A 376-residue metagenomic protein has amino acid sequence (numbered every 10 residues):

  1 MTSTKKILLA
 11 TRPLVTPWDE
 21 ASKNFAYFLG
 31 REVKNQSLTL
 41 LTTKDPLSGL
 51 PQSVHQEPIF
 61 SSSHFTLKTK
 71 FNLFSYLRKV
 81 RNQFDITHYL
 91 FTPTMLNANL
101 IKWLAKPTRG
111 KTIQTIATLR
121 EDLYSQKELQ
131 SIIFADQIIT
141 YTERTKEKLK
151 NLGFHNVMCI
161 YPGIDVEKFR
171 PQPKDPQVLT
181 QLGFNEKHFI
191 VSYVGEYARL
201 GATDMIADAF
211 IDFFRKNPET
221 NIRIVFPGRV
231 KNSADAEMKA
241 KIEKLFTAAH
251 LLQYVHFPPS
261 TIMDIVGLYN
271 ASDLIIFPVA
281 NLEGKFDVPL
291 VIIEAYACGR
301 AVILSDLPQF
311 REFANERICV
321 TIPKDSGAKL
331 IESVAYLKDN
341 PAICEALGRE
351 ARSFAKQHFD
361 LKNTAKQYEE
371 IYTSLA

Functional and structural regions predicted by a protein language model:
L8-A10, N185-G201, A207-F210, I224-V225: Conserved donor-binding/catalytic core segment of Leloir-type glycosyltransferases
T11-P17, N24-K68: N-terminal strand-loop element at the rim of the active site of nucleotide-sugar-dependent glycosyltransferases
R144, G163: Carbohydrate-associated surface elements
G228, K239-T261: Nucleotide-activated donor-binding/catalytic signature segment of Leloir-type glycosyltransferases, i.e., the conserved
F277-I293, L307-E312: Nucleotide-sugar-dependent
I292, A297-L304: Short hydrophobic beta-strand element within catalytic cores of glycosyltransferases and related nucleotide-activated
E316-A328, Y336-P341: Conserved acidic donor-binding segment of nucleotide-sugar-dependent glycosyltransferases
Y336, I343-H358, Q367-E370: A short, well-ordered alpha-helix in the C-terminal region of glycosyltransferases
